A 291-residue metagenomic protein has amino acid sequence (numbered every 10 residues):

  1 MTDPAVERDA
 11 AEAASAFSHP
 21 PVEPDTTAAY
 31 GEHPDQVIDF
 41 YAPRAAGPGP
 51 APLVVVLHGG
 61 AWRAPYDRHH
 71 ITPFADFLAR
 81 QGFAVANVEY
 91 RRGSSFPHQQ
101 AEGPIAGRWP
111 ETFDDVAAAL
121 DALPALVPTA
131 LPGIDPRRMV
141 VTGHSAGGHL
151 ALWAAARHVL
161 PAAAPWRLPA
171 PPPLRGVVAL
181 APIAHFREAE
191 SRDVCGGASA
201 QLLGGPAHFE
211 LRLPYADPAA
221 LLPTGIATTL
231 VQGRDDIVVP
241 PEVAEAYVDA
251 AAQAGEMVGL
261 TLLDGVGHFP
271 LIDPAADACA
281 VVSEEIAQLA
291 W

Functional and structural regions predicted by a protein language model:
T2-G47: N-terminal cap/lid segment of alpha/beta-hydrolase-fold proteins
S15-F17, E23, P182, R187-A220: Mobile cap/lid helix-loop segments that gate and shape the active-site cleft of serine hydrolases
R44-F77: Short, surface-exposed "cap/lid" segments of acyl-processing enzymes
V56-G59, N87, L230: Structural cue for short, hydrophobic secondary-structure segments
P65-A75, A86-P136: Catalytic nucleophile-loop/oxyanion-hole region of alpha/beta-hydrolase and closely related hydrolase-like folds
H98, V231, E242-W291: C-terminal catalytic histidine-bearing segment of alpha/beta-hydrolase fold enzymes
D121-R192: Primarily recognizes the serine-hydrolase "nucleophile elbow" in alpha/beta-hydrolase and SGNH/GDSL folds
L230-Q232, D236: Short beta-strand/loop motif that positions the catalytic acidic residue of the alpha/beta-hydrolase fold
